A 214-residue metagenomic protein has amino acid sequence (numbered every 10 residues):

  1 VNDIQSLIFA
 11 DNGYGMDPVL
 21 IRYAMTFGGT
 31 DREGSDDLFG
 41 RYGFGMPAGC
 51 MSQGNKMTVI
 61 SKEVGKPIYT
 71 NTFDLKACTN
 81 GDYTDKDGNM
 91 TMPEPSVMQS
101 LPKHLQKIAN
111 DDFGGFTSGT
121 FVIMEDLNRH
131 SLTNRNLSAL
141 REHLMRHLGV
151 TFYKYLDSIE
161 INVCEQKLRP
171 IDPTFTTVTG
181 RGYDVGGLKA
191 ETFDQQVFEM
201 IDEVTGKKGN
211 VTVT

Functional and structural regions predicted by a protein language model:
V1-G34: Conserved beta-strand-loop-beta-strand hairpin that lines the nucleotide-binding pocket of ATP/GTP-utilizing enzymes
I4, T117-G119, K208-N210: A general secondary-structure signal for short beta-strands and their flanking turns/coil in non-transmembrane regions
I21, T30-G34, T72-D82, E191-V211: Hydrophobic transmembrane alpha-helix bundles
R22, T72, K86-G88, N136-L137 (+2 more regions): Surface-exposed beta-strand edges and their flanking turn/coil or helix-capping segments
A24, G28, K56-T58, V178: Alpha-helix termini
S35-R169: GHKL-type ATPase core
M145-R146, D157-T214: GHKL/Bergerat-fold ATPase module in large chromosome/replication-associated machines
